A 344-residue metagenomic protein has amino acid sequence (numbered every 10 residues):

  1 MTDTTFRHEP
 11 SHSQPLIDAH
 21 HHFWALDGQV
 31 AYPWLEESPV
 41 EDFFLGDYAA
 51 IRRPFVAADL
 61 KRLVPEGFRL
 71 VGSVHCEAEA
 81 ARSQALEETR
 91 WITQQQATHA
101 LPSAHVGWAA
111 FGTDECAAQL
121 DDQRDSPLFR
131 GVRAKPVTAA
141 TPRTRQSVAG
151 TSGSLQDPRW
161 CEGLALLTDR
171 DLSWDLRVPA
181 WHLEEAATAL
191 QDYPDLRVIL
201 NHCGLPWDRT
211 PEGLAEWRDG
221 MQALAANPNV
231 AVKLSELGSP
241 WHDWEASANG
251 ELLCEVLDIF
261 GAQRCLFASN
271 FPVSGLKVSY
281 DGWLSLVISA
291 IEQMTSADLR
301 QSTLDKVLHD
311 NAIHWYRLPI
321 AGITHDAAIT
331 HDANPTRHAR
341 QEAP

Functional and structural regions predicted by a protein language model:
T2-A19, G28-L63, E255, I259-L266 (+1 more regions): Mid-to-C-terminal alpha-helical segments outside catalytic/metal-binding sites
T4, S83-W181, T188, K233-G238: Active-site gating/metal-coordination segments in enzymes
L16-L26, L200-C203: Histidine-centered catalytic micro-motifs
H20, S73, H105, V132 (+6 more regions): Conserved, mostly hydrophobic/aromatic
A25-G72, P127-G153, L196-R197, P228-A231 (+1 more regions): Active-site gating loops and adjacent loop-to-helix segments of metal-dependent hydrolytic enzymes
I51, E79-L86, A109-A117, V178-E184 (+3 more regions): Acidic-and-aromatic substrate-binding clefts and catalytic sites of carbohydrate-active enzymes
D59-V64, E88-Q95, C116-Q123, R159-L166 (+4 more regions): A general structural detector for well-ordered alpha-helical segments in enzyme core domains, enriched
G150-L266: Catalytic pocket-lining loop regions of alpha/beta-barrel enzymes, especially the amidohydrolase/enolase/GH5 lineages
